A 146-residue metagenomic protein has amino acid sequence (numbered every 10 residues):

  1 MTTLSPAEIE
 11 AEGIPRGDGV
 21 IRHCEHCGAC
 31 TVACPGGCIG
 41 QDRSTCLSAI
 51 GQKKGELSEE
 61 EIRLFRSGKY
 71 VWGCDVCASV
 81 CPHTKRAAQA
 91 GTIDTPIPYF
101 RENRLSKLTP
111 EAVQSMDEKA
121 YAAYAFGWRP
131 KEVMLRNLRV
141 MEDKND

Functional and structural regions predicted by a protein language model:
M1-A33, G37, A49-K53: Ferredoxin-type iron-sulfur electron-transfer modules and their immediate structural context
R16-G19, L64, A120-F126: Active-site-adjacent structural elements in folded domains
G19-H23, R66-S67, N137: Short, hydrophobic/aromatic alpha-helical segments in well-folded domains
E25, K69-W72, R129, V133: Residue-level signal for the nucleotide or nucleotide-sugar donor/cofactor binding architecture
A29-G51, K69-I97: Iron-sulfur cluster-binding cysteine motifs and their immediate structural context in ferredoxin-like electron-transfer
S58-R66: Short linker/helix segments within small regulatory modules
K85, T92-A112, A123: Extended alpha-helical surfaces
T109, M116-N145: Long, compositionally biased charged/polar accessory segments in the mid-to-C-terminal portions of proteins
